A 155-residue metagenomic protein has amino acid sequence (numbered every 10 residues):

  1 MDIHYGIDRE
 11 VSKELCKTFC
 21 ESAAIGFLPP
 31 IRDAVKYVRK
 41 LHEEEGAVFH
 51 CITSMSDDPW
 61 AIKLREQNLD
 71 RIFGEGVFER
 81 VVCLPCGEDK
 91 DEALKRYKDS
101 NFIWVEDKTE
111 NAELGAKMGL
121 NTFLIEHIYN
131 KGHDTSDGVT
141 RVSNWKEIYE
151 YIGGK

Functional and structural regions predicted by a protein language model:
M1-P29: N-terminal helical cap/lid subdomain that shapes the substrate entry/recognition surface in HAD-like hydrolases
I25-P30, A34-L69: Substrate-recognition element of Asp-dependent hydrolases with the DxDx(T/V) motif
F49, D58-I62, K90-E92, N111-L114 (+1 more regions): Short catalytic/ligand-binding loop motif for oxyanion handling, primarily in non-cytosolic enzymes, centered on
H50-D57, E66, I72-K90: A short, structured active-site edge motif that brings together acidic residues
V81-C86, G138-E147, Y151: Short acidic-hydrophobic, aromatic-tinged amphipathic segments that line or gate anion-handling sites
L84, D89-G115: Conserved Lys-Pro-Asp/Glu-containing loop-to-beta segment of HAD-superfamily phosphomonoesterases, centered on
D91-K98, K146-K155: Short amphipathic alpha-helix with an adjacent loop that forms part of the alpha/beta core around
I103-S143: Acidic, Mg2+-coordinating phosphoryl-transfer loop and its flanking beta/alpha structural elements, shared across
